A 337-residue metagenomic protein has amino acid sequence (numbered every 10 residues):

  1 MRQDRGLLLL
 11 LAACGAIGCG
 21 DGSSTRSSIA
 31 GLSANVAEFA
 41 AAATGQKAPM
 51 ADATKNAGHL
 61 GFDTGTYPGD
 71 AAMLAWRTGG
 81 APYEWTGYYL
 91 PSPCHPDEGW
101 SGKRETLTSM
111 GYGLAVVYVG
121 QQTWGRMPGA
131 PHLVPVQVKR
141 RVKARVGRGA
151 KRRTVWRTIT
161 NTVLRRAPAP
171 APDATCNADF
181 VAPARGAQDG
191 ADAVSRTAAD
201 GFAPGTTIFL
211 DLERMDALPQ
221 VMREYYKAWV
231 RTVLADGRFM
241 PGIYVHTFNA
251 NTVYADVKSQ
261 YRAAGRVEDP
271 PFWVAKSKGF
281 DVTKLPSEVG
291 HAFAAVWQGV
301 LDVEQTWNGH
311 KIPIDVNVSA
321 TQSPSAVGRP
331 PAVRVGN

Functional and structural regions predicted by a protein language model:
M1-L7: Bacterial N-terminal signal peptides that target proteins for export
A16-G18: C-terminal motif of bacterial Sec signal peptides marking the signal peptidase cleavage site
G20-G22: Bacterial signal peptide processing site
F39, G45-T66, M73, V257-N337: Functionally critical loop-and-helix segments that line ligand-binding/catalytic clefts of soluble enzyme domains
P49-Y225: Substrate-binding cleft of extracellular glycoside hydrolase catalytic domains
G113, V119, A182-R185, D189 (+2 more regions): Acidic, His- and aromatic-enriched active-site or binding-groove loops in soluble protein domains that engage sugars
G125-P131, N249-Y261: Glycine-rich, charge-decorated loop segments at or immediately adjacent to ligand/cofactor-binding or catalytic sites
D236-Y254: Aromatic-lined carbohydrate-recognition surfaces of secreted/lumenal glycan-active proteins
